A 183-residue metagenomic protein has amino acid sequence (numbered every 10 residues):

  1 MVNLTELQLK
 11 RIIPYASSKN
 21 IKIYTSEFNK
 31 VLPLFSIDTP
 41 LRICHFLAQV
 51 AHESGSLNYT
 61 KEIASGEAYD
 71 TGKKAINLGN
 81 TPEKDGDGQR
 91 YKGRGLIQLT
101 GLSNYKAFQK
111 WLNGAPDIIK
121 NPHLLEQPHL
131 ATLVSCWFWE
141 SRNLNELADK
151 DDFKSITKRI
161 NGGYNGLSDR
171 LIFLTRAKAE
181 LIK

Functional and structural regions predicted by a protein language model:
V2-I21, L47-F138: Peptidoglycan-targeting cell-wall enzymes and recognition modules
N3, T39-A48, K150-T157: Alpha-helical scaffolds flanking conserved acidic
I12-I37: N-terminal carbohydrate-binding/catalytic regions of secreted carbohydrate-active enzymes
N29, L47, C136, T157 (+2 more regions): Non-transmembrane alpha-helical segments in soluble domains of secreted/periplasmic/extracellular proteins
L34-L41, S56, I182-K183: Metal- and O2-centered redox machinery and metal/ROS homeostasis
V50-E53, A148-G166: Acidic helix/loop microenvironments that form the catalytic cleft of cell-wall polysaccharide enzymes
E140-N143: Extended serine/threonine-enriched, polar tracts that run as long, contiguous segments within proteins
G163-K183: Low-complexity, Gly/Ser/Thr/Pro-rich intrinsically disordered linker/tail segments
